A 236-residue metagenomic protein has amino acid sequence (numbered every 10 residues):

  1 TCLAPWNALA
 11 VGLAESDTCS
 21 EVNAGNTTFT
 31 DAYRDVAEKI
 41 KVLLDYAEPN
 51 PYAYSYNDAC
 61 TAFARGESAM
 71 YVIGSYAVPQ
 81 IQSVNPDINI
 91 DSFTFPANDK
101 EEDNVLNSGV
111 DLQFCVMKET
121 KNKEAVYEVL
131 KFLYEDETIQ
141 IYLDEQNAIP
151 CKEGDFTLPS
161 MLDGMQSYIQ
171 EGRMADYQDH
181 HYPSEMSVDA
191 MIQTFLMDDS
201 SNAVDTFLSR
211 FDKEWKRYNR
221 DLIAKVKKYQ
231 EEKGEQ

Functional and structural regions predicted by a protein language model:
T1-G25, S68: Extracytoplasmic/periplasmic solute-binding protein
V22-Y52, F95: Glycine-centered hinge/linker elements that transmit conformational signals in sensory and ligand-binding systems
D45, S83-Q146, D198: Extracytoplasmic/periplasmic substrate-recognition and gating elements
P51-R65: Short helix-initiation/N-cap motifs at beta->coil->alpha
Y56, I73-V78, V110-L112: Beta->alpha turn/N-cap motifs
A59-F63, A77-Q80, V126, I139: Short, hydrophobic alpha-helical packing/hinge segments within bilobed ligand-binding/sensory domains
A69-G74, D91-F93: Paired acidic/hydrophobic, glycine-rich loop segments that form the ligand-binding mouth/hinge of periplasmic-binding
E171-Q236: Conserved C-terminal helix/tail region of periplasmic/extracytoplasmic solute-binding proteins
